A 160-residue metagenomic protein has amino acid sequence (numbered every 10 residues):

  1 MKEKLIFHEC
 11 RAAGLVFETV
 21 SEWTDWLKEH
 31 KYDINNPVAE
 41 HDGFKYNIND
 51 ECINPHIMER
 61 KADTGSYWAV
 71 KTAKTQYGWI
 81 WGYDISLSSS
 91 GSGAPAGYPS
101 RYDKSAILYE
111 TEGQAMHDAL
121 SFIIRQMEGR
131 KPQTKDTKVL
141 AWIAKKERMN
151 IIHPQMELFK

Functional and structural regions predicted by a protein language model:
M1-Y67, W142-K145, N150-K160: Negatively charged, low-complexity tracts enriched in Asp/Glu with abundant Ser/Thr
A13-V16, V20, S105-M116, P132: Intrinsic-disorder-associated interaction segments
S66-A69, Y102-K104: Short structured motifs
K71-T75: Short beta-strand micro-motifs enriched in acidic
W81-Y83: Short beta-strand motif preference
S86-F122, Q126: A short, exposed loop/beta-hairpin motif centered on an aromatic-Gly-Thr core
E112, M116-M149: Intrinsically disordered, low-complexity, charge-dense segments enriched in Lys/Arg and Glu/Asp interspersed
